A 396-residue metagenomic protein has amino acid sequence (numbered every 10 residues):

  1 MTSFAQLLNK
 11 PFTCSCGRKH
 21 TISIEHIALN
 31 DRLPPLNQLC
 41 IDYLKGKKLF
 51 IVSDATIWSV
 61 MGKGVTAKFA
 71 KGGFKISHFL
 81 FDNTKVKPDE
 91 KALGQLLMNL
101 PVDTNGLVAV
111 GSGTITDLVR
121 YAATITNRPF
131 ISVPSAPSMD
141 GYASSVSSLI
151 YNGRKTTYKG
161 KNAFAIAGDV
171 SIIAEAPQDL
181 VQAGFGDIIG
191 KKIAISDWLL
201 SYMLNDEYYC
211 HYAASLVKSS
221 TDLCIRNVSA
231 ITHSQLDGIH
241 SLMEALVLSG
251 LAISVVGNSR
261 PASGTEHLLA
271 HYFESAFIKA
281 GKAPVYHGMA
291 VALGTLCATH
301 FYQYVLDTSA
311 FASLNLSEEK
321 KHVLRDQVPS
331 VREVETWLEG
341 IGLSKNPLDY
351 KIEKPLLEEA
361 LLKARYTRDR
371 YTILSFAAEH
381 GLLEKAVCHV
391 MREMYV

Functional and structural regions predicted by a protein language model:
M1-G106: ATP/NTP phosphate-donor binding region
T2-C16, I188, Y304-V396: C-terminal charged capping/lid subdomain of soluble metabolic enzymes
K19-T21, Y43-L44, N99-V102, A123 (+3 more regions): Solvent-exposed alpha-helices and their adjacent loops that cap or buttress functional pockets in soluble metabolic
K87-P101, P137, A252-V255, T265-A276 (+1 more regions): Non-transmembrane, aqueous-exposed alpha-helical and coiled segments at domain scale
L100-A122, T126-A136: A short, small-residue-rich loop immediately preceding and capping a beta-strand
I125-L223: A glycine/threonine-rich phosphate-anchoring loop and its flanking beta-alpha core in nucleotide/phosphate-binding
A214-W337: Active-site segments that bind and position negatively charged phosphate/pyrophosphate groups
